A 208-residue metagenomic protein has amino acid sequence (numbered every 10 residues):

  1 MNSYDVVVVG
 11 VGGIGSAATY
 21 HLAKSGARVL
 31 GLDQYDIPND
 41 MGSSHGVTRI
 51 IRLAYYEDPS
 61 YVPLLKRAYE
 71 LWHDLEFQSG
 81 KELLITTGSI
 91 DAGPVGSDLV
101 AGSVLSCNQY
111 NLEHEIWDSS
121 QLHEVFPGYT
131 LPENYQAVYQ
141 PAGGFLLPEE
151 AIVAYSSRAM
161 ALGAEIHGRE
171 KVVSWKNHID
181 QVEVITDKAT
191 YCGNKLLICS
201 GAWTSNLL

Functional and structural regions predicted by a protein language model:
M1-I14, L30: Beta1/beta-strand and adjacent pyrophosphate-binding region of the FAD-binding site in flavoprotein oxidoreductases
N2-Y4, I185-K195: Core beta-strand elements of the Rossmann-like FAD/NAD(P) dinucleotide-binding domain in flavoenzyme oxidoreductases
G10, T186, C199-S200: Short, well-ordered coil/turn residues at beta-beta hairpins and beta-strand->alpha-helix junctions within
T19, A23, R158: Gly/Ala-rich phosphate-binding loop of Rossmann-like dinucleotide-binding domains, activating on the conserved
A23-S44: Glycine-rich FAD pyrophosphate-binding loop
T48-V125, Y135: Dinucleotide-binding Rossmann-like beta1-alpha1 core, especially the glycine-rich loop that anchors the ADP
P94-G168, V173-D180: Flavin (FAD/FMN) cofactor-binding and adjacent substrate-gating region of FAD-dependent oxidoreductase domains
I198-L208: Flavin (primarily FAD) binding-site architecture
